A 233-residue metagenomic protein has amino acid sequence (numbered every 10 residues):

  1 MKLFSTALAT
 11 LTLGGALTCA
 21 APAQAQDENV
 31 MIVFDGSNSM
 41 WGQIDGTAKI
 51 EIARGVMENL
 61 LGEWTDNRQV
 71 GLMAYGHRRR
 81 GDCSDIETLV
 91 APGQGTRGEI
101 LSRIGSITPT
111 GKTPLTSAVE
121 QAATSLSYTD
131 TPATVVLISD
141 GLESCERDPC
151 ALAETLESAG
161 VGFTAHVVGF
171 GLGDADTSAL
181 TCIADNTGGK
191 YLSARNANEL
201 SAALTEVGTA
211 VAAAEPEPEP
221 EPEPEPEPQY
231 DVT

Functional and structural regions predicted by a protein language model:
M1-T6, A20: Positively charged n-region of N-terminal signal peptides that target proteins for export
A7-T18: Bacterial N-terminal signal peptides
C19-A25: Sec/Tat signal peptide C-region and signal peptidase I cleavage site
A25-V90, A118-V119, T134-S139: Von Willebrand factor
D27-V30, D66-V70, Y128-T134, A159-H166 (+1 more regions): Loop/turn elements at helix/coil->beta-strand transitions in domains of secreted/extracellular proteins
T88-A133, E143-S144, V167-S178: Von Willebrand factor
S106-I107, G141-R195, E199-E206: VWA/integrin I-like adhesion module and closely mimicked acidic/polar interface patches used
A197-T233: Pro/Ala/Gly-rich low-complexity, hydrophilic intrinsically disordered segments
